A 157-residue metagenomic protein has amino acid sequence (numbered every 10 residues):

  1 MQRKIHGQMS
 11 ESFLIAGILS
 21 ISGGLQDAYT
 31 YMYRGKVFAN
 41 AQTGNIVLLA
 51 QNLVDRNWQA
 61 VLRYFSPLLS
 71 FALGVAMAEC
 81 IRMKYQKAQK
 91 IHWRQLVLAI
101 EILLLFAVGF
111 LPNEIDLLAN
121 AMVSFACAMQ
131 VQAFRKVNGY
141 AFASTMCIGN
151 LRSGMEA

Functional and structural regions predicted by a protein language model:
M1-S12: Short, Lys/Arg-rich, polar N-terminal cytosolic tail immediately upstream of the first transmembrane signal-anchor
I15-G23, S66, S70-G74, A78 (+2 more regions): Alpha-helical transmembrane segments in multi-pass membrane proteins
S20-F38: Alpha-helical transmembrane segments of multi-pass membrane proteins
G44-A50, V123-A157: Substrate-agnostic recognition of the 12-TM MFS/MFS-like secondary transporter fold
Q51-L68: Interfacial helix-start motif at the membrane-water boundary
V75-K90: Helix-to-loop junctions at the C-terminal end of transmembrane segments in multipass secondary transporters
K90-A99, N120-M122, A143-C147: Cytoplasmic-side transmembrane-helix entry/capping segments in multi-pass membrane proteins
A99-D116: C-terminal ends and interior cores of transmembrane alpha-helices in multi-pass membrane transporters/permeases
